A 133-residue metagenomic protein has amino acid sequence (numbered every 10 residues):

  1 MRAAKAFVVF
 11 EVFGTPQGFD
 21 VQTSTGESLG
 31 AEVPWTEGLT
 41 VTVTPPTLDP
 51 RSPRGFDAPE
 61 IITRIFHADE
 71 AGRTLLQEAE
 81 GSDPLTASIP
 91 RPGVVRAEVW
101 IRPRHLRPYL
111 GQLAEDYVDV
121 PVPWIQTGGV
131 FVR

Functional and structural regions predicted by a protein language model:
M1-R133: C-terminal functional module detector
